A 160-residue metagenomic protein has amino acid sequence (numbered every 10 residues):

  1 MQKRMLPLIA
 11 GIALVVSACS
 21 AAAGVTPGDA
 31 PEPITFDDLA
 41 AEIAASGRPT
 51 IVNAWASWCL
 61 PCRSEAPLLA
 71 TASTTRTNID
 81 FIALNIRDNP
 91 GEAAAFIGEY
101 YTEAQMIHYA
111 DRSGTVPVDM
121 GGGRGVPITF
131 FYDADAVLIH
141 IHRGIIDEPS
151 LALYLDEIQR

Functional and structural regions predicted by a protein language model:
M1-L8: Bacterial N-terminal signal peptides that target proteins for export
V15-A18: C-terminal motif of bacterial Sec signal peptides marking the signal peptidase cleavage site
S20-A22: Bacterial signal peptide processing site
D29-P49: A short beta-strand-turn-helix
E42-R63, L69: Short active-site neighborhood of thiol/selenol oxidoreductases, capturing the structured segment around
I51-V52, F81, T129: Hydrophobic beta-strand anchors of alpha/beta hydrolase catalytic cores
R63-Y100, R112-D119: Structural microenvironment flanking redox-active thiols in thiol-disulfide oxidoreductases
E99-A104, A110-D156: Thiol/disulfide oxidoreductase modules built on the thioredoxin-like
